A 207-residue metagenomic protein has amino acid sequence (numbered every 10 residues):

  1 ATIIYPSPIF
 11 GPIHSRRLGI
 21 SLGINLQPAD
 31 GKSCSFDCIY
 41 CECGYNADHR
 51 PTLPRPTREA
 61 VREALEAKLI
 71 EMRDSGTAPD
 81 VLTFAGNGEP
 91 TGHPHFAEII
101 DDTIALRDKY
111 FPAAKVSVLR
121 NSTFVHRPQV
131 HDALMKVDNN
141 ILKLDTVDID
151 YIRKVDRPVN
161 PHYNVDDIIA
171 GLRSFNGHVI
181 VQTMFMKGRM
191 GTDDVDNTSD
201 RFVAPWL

Functional and structural regions predicted by a protein language model:
A1-R17, E63, I70, D193-L207: Auxiliary Fe-S-binding modules of radical SAM enzymes
R17-A60: Canonical Radical SAM [4Fe-4S] cluster-binding loop centered on the CxxxCxxC motif and its immediate flanking residues
L26, F84-G86, T183: Short glycine-centered, acidic/aromatic-flanked micro-motifs in structured strand/loop junctions that mark active-site
G31, E89-P90: Short strand->helix junction
S33, D74-A78, Y110-A113: Short helix-terminating capping/connector loops at secondary-structure junctions
Y45-V81, E98: Conserved alpha-helical substructure of the radical SAM core
T83-E89, N121: Glycine-rich beta-strand-to-loop/alpha-helix junction loops that act as flexible
G92-L207: Conserved AdoMet/S-adenosylmethionine-binding subsite of the radical SAM
